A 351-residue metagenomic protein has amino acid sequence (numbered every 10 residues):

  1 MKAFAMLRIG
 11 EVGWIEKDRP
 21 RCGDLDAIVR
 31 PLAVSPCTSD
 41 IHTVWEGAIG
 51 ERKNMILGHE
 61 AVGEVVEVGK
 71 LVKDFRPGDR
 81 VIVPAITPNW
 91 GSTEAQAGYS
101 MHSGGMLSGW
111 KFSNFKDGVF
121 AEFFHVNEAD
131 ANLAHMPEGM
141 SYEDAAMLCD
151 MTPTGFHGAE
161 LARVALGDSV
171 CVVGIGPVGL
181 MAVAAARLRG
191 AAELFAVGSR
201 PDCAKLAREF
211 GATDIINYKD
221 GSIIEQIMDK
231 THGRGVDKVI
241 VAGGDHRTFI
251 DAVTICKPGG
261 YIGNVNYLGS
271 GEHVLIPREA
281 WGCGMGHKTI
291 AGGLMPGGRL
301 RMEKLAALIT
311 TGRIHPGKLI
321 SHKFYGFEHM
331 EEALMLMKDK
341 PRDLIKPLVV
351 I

Functional and structural regions predicted by a protein language model:
M1, I250-T254, G298-I351: C-terminal hydrophobic helical "lid"/dimerization subdomain of Rossmann-like NAD(P)H-dependent oxidoreductases
P20-V34, G47-Q96, D117, P137-G139: Glycine-rich beta-strand-centered segment in the early N-terminal region that forms part of a ligand/cofactor-binding
V81, E138-D220, E225: Mid-domain Rossmann-like dinucleotide-binding core that forms the NAD(H)/NADP(H) cofactor-binding site
I82, D237-I240: N-terminal Rossmann-like NAD(P) cofactor-binding module of classical short-chain dehydrogenase/reductase
N89-V173: NAD(P)H dinucleotide-binding glycine-rich loop of Rossmann-like/cofactor-binding domains, especially the beta1-alpha1
R208, D245-R313, V350-I351: Glycine-rich phosphate-binding loop and adjacent beta-alpha segment of Rossmann(oid) nucleotide-cofactor-binding
